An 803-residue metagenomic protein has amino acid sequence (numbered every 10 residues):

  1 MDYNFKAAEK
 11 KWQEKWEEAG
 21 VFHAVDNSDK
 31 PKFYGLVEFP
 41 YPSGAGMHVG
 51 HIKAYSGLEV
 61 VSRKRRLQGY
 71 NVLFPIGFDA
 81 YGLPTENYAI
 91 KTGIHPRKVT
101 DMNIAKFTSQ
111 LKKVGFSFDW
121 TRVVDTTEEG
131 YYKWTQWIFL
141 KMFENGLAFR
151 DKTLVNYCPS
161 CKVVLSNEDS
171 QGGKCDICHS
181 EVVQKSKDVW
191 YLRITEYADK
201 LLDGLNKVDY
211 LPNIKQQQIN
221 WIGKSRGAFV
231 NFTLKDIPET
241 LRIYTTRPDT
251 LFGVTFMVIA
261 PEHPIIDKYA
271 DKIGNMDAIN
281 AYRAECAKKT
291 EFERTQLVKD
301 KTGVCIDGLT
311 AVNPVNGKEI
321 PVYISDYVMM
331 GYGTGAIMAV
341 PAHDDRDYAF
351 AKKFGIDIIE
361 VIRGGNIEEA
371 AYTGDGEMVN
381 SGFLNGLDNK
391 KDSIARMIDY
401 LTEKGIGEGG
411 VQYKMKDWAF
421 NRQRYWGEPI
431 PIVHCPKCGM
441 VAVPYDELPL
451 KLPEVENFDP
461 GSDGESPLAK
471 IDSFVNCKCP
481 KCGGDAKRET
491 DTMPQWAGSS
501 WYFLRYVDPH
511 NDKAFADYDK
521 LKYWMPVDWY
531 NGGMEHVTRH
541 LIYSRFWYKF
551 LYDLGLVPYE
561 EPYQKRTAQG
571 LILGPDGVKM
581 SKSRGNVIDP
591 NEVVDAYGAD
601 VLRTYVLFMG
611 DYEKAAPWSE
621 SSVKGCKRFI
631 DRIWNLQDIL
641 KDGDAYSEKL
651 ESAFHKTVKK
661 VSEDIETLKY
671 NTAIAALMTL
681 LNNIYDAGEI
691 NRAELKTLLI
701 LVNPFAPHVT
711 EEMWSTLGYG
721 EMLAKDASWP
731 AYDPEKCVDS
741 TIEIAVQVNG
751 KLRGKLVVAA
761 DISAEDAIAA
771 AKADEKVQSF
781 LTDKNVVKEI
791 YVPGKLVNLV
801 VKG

Functional and structural regions predicted by a protein language model:
M1-L36, R66-P75, V99-K106, Y282-I324 (+1 more regions): Conserved oxyanion/phosphate-binding beta-strand-loop segments in alpha/beta enzyme cores
D2, K11, K15-A19, K91-L241 (+8 more regions): Residue patterns forming the tRNA-binding/recognition surfaces of aminoacyl-tRNA synthetases and related DALR
Y3-Q13, V49, T135-I358, R363 (+7 more regions): NTP-handling and nucleic-acid-processing catalytic cores
V25-I94, T100, V123-I138, T245-T246 (+2 more regions): N-terminal catalytic cores of NTP/NDP-binding nucleotidyl/phosphoryl-transfer enzymes
E38-M47, D119-V124, M329-I337, V379-F383 (+9 more regions): Glycine- and acidic
R63-N71, K91-R97, K113-S117, E144-R150 (+18 more regions): Secondary-structure transition/capping motifs at alpha-helix termini and the adjoining loop/turn into the next element
D79, E144-S160, T250, G409-C438 (+4 more regions): Helix-rich, typically C-terminal accessory recognition domains appended to large enzymatic cores
L309-V315, E319-Y332, V361, V475-K614: Alpha-helical recognition segments enriched in aromatics with Gly/Pro capping that present substrate-recognition
